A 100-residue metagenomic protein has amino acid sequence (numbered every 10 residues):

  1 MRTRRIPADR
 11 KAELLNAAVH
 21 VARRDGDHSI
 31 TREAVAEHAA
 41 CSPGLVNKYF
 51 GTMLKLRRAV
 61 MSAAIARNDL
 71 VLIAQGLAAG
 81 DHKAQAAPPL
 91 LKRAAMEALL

Functional and structural regions predicted by a protein language model:
M1-D9, H20: N-terminal intrinsically disordered/low-complexity leader segments
R2, G26-D27, L77: Short, flexible helix-adjacent loops and helix caps
E13, V21-K55, A59: Helix-turn-helix
E37-H38, G51-T52, N68-L70, A79-G80: Short, surface-exposed linear patches
S62-D69, G76: Short, basic, alpha-helical segments at the C-terminal edge of helix-turn-helix-like DNA-binding modules
L72-L100: Hydrophobic alpha-helical connector segments
